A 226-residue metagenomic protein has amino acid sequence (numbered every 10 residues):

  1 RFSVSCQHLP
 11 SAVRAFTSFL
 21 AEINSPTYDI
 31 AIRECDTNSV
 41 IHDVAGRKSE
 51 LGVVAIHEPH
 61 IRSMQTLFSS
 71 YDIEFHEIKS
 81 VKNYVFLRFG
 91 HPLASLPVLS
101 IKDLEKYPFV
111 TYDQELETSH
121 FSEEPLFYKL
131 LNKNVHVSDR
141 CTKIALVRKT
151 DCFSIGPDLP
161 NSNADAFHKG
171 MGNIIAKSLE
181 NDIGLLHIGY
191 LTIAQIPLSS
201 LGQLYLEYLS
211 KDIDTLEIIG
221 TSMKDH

Functional and structural regions predicted by a protein language model:
R1-M64: Central regulatory/effector-binding core of bacterial HTH transcription factors
R1-Q7, G52, F86, V110 (+2 more regions): Short, well-ordered beta-strand segments
A12-A15, I61, L93, P97 (+5 more regions): Secondary-structure junction motif
D36, A45-E50, A55, Q114-I175: Hydrophobic hinge/microswitch elements
I41, A45, F75, I101 (+1 more regions): Short hydrophobic/charged patches on amphipathic alpha-helices used for structural packing and interfaces
L67-F109: Flexible hinge/capping segments at coil-to-helix
S69-S80, D158, D165-L185, A194: Short beta-strand->loop
I174-I219: A late-sequence structural motif
